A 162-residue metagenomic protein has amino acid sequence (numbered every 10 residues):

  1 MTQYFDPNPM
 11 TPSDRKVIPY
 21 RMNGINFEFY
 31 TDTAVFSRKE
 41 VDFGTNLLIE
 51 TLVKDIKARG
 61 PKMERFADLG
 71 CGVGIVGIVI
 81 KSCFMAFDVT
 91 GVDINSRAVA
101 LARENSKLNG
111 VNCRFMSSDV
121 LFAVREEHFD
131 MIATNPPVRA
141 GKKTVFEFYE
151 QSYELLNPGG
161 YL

Functional and structural regions predicted by a protein language model:
M1-N23, A34-S37: N-terminal auxiliary segments of SAM/dcSAM-dependent transferases
G24-N26, T33, G110: Residue-level detection of beta-strand-connecting loop/turn positions
D32-L52: Class I S-adenosylmethionine
V35, V138-R139: Short histidine/acidic/glycine/proline-rich micro-motifs that form metal- and phosphate-coordinating active-site loops
T45-T134, A140: Conserved SAM/SAH cofactor-binding pocket of Class I
K143-T144: Conserved catalytic-core motifs of eukaryotic protein kinase domains, centered on the activation segment
E147-P158: A short glycine-rich, Lys/Arg-flanked "PGG" loop and its adjoining helix->strand segment in the class I
